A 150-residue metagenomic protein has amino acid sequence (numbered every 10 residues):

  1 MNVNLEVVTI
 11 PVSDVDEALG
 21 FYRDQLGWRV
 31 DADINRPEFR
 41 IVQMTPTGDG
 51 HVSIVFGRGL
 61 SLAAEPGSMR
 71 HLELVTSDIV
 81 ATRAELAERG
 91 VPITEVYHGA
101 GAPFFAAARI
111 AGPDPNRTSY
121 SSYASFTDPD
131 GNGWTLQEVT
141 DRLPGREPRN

Functional and structural regions predicted by a protein language model:
M1-L19, M69-L72, Q137-N150: N-terminal beta-strand motif that seeds the catalytic metal site of vicinal oxygen chelate
N2-N4, A63-M69, N116-T118: Short glycine-enriched loop/turn motifs at secondary-structure junctions
N2-V3, T9-H51, A81, E88: Core segments of cupin and vicinal oxygen chelate
D14, D78, D128: Acidic di-acidic motifs
I34, Q43, L74, R83-N150: Vicinal oxygen chelate
T47, G57-G59, V139: Generic beta-structure capping elements
D49-I54, A64, N132: Short, charged/polar, Gly/Pro-enriched secondary-structure boundary elements
R58-A87: Helix-adjacent hinge/juxtasegments
